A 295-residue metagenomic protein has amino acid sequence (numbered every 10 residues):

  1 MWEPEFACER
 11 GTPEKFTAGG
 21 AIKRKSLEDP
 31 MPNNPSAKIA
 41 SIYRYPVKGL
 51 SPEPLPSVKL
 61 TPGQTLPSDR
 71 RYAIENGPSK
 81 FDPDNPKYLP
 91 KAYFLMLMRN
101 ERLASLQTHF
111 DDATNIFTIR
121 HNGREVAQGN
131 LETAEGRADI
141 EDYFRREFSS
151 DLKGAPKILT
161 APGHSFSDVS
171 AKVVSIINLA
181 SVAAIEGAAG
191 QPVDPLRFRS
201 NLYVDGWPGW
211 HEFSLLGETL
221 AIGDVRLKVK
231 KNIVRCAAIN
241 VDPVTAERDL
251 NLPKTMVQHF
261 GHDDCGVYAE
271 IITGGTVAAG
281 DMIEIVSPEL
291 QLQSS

Functional and structural regions predicted by a protein language model:
E14-K15, P46: Compositionally biased, intrinsically disordered low-complexity regions used as flexible
K15-P30: Short, Lys/Arg-enriched N-terminal segments with co-localized hydrophobic residues within the first ~10-30 amino acids
L27-S295: Metal-cofactor-dependent catalytic cores
